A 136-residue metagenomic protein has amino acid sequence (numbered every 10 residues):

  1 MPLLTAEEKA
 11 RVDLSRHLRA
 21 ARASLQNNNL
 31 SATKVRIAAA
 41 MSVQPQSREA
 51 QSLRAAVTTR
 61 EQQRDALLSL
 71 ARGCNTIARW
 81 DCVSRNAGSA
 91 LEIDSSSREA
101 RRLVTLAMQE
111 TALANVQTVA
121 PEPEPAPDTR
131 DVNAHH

Functional and structural regions predicted by a protein language model:
L4-E7, A55-A56, N133: Flexible helix-coil transition and linker loops at the boundaries of alpha-helical arrays
L4-V43, A66-C82: Alpha-helical segment of the N-proximal tetratricopeptide repeat
I37, R54-T58: Alpha-solenoid helical repeat scaffolds
E49-A50, A100: TPR alpha-solenoid repeat register
V57-T76, L106-H135: Alpha-helical linker/edge segments of TPR/alpha-solenoid repeat scaffolds and analogous pre-/post-domain helices
